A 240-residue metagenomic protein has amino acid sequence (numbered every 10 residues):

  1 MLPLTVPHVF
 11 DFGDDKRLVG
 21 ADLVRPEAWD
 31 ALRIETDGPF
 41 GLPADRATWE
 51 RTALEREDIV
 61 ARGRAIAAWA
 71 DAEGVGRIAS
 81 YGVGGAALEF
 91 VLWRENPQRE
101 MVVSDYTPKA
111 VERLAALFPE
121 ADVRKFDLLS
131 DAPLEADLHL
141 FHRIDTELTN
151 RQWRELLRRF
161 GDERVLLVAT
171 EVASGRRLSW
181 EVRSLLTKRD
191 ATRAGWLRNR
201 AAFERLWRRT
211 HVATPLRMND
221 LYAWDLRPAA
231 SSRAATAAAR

Functional and structural regions predicted by a protein language model:
M1-A132, R151-E155, R159, V165-R240: Class I (Rossmann-like) S-adenosyl-L-methionine-dependent methyltransferase catalytic domain, capturing the SAM-binding
D131-H139: A short acidic, Gly/Pro-enriched loop at the edge of an enzyme's catalytic core that lines a small-molecule cofactor
L138-R151: A short SAM/SAH-binding and catalytic strip from SAM-dependent methyltransferases
